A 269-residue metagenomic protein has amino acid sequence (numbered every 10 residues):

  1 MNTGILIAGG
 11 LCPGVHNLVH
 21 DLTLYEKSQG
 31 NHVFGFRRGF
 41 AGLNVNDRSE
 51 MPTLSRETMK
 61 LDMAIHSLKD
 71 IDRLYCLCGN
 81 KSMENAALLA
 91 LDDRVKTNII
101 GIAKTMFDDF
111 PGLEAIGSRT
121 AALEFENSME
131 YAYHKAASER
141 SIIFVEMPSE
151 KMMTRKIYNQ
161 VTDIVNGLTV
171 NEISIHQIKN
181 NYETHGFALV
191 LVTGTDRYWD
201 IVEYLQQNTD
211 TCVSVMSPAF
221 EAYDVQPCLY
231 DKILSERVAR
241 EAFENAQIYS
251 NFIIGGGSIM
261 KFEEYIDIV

Functional and structural regions predicted by a protein language model:
M1-N44: N-terminal phosphate-binding or glycine-rich loops at protein starts, especially the Walker A/P-loop of NTPases
A8-L11, F36-A41, G79-N80, I102-D108 (+5 more regions): Short, ordered loop/turn segments at secondary-structure junctions
C12-L22, L43-N44, C78-A87, D109-F110 (+3 more regions): Short glycine/serine/threonine-rich phosphate/pyrophosphate-binding segments that cradle anionic phosphate groups
H20-Q29, E50-M51, L88-I100, I116-A121: A glycine- and small-aliphatic-rich helix-loop capping segment at beta-alpha/alpha-beta transitions that lines
L43-E84, M106, L113-N127: Glycine-rich oxoanion-binding loops at beta->alpha junctions
C76-C78, A87-L88, K96-N98, L113-E139 (+1 more regions): Accessory alpha-helical/coil subdomains and C-terminal extensions that flank or cap enzyme catalytic cores
R197-V269: C-terminal non-catalytic interaction/assembly regions of soluble proteins
